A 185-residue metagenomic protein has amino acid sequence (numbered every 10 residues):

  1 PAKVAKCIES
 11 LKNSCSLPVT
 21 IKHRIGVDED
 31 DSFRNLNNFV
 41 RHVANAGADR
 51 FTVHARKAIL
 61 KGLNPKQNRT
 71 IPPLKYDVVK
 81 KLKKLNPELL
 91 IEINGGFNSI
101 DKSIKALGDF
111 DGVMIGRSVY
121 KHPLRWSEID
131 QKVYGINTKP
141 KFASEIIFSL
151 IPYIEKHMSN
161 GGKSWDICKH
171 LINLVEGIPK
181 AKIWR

Functional and structural regions predicted by a protein language model:
P1, A55-R69: Glycine-rich, proline-tolerant flexible connector loops at the mouths of alpha/beta enzymes
A2, K6-E9, S14-S16, V27-E29 (+3 more regions): Alpha/beta catalytic cores of nucleotide-metabolism and tRNA/nucleoside-modifying enzymes
S16-I21, A58-L60, K81-L82: A short alpha-helix capping/helix-coil boundary motif
I21-K22, I93: Structural beta-sheet core signal
H23-I25, T52-K57: Short, structured patches in soluble enzyme cores that scaffold and shape functional sites
